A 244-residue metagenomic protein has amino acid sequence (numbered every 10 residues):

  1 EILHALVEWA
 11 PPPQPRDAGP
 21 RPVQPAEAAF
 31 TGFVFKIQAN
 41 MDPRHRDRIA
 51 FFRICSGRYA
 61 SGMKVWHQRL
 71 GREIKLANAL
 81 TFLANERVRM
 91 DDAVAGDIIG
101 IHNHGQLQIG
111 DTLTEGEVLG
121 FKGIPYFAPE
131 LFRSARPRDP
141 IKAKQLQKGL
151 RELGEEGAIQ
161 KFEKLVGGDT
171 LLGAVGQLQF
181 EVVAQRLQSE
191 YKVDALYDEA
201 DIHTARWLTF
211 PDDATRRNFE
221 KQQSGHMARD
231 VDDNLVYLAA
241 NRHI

Functional and structural regions predicted by a protein language model:
E1-I244: Structural and coupling elements of P-loop NTPases
